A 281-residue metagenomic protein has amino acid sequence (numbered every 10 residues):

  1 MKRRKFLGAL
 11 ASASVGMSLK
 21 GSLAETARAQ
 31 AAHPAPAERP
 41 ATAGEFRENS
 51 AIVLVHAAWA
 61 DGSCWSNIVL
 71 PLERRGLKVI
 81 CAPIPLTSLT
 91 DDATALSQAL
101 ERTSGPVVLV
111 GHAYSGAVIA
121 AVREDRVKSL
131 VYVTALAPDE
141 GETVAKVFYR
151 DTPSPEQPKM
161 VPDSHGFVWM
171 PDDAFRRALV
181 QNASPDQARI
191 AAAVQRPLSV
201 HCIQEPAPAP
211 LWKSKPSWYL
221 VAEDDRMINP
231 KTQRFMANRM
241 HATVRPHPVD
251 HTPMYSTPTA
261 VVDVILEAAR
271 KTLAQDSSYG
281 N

Functional and structural regions predicted by a protein language model:
K5-T26: N-terminal export signals
G21-E48, N281: C-terminal segment of N-terminal export signals and the immediately downstream linker at the start of the mature
E48-L89: Conserved HGGG/HGGXW glycine-rich cap/lid loop of the alpha/beta-hydrolase fold
G111, S115, I119: Gly/Ala-rich beta-loop-alpha elbow adjacent to hydrolase catalytic centers
R126-V127, Y132-D163: Flexible "cap/lid" loop of the alpha/beta hydrolase fold
Y219-V221: Short beta-strand/loop motif that positions the catalytic acidic residue of the alpha/beta-hydrolase fold
E223-H247: Conserved loop-alpha-helix segment in the C-terminal half of the alpha/beta-hydrolase fold that carries the catalytic
D250-N281: Catalytic active-site module of serine/aspartate enzymes centered on a nucleophile-bearing elbow/loop
